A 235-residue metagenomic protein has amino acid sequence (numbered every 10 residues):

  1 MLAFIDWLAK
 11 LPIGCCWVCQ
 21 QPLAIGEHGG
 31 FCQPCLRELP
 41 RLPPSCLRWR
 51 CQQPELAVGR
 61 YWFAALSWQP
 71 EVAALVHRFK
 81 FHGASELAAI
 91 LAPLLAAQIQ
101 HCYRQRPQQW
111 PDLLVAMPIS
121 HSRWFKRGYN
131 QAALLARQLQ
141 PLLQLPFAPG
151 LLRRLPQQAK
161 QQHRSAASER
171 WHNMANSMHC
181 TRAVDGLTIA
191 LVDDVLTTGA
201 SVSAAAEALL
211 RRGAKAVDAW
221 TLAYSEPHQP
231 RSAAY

Functional and structural regions predicted by a protein language model:
M1-V192, T197-Y235: Glycine-rich phosphate/pyrophosphate-handling loop used in enzymes and phosphotransfer proteins
